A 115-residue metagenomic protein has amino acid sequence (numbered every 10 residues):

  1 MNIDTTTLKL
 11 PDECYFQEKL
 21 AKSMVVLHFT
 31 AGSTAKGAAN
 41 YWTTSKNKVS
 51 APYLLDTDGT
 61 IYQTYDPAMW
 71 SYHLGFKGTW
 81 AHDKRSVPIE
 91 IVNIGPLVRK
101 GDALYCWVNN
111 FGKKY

Functional and structural regions predicted by a protein language model:
N2-Y115: Active-site-adjacent loop/helix surface patches within enzyme catalytic domains that shape the substrate-binding cleft
